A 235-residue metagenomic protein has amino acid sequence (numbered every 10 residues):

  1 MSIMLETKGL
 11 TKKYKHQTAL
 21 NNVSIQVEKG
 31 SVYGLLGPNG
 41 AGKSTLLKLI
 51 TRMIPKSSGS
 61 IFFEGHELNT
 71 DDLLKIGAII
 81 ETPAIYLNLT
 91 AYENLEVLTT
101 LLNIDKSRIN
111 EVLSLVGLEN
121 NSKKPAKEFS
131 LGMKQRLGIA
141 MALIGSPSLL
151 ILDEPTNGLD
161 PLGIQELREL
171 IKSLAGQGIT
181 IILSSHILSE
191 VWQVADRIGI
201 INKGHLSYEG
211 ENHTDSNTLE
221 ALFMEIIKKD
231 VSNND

Functional and structural regions predicted by a protein language model:
T51: Helix-to-loop junction immediately C-terminal to a conserved catalytic motif
G59-D72, Y208-G210: Conserved ABC transporter NBD signature motif
E96, T100, K106-N121: Conserved ABC ATPase "signature" region
L150-E154: Catalytic Walker B motif of ABC-type/P-loop ATPase nucleotide-binding domains
